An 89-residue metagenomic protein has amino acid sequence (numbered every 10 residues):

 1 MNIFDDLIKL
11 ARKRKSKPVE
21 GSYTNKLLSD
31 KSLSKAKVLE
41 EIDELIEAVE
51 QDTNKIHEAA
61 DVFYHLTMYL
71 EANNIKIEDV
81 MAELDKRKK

Functional and structural regions predicted by a protein language model:
M1-A59, F63-K89: Flexible "arm" and connector segments at domain edges
